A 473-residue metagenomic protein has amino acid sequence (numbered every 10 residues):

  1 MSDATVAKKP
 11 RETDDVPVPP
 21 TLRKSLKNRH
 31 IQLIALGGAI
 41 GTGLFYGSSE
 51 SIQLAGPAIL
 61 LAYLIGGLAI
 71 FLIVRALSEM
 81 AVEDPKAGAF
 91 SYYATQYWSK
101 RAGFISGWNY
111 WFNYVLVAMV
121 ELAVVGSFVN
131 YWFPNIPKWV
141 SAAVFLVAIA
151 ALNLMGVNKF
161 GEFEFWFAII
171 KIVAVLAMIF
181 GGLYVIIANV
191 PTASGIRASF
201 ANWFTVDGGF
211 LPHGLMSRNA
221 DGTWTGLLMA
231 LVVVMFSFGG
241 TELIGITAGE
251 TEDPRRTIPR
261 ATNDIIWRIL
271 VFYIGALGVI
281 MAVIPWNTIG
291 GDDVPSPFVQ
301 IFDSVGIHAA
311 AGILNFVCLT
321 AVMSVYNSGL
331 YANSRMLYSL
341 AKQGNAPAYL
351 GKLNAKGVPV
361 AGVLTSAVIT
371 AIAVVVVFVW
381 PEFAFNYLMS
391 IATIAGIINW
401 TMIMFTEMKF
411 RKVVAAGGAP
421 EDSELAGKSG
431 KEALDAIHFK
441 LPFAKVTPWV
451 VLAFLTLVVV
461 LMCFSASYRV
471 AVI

Functional and structural regions predicted by a protein language model:
M1-S48, Q53-A55, F71-R75, A87 (+2 more regions): Membrane-interface "cap" regions at the ends of multi-pass membrane proteins
A4, S91-Q96, R101, L122-A142 (+6 more regions): Helix-loop-helix connectors at the membrane interface of multi-pass transporters/channels
P17, T21-L22, I59, P137 (+1 more regions): Helix-loop-helix junctions that connect adjacent transmembrane segments in multi-pass membrane transporters
L22-R23, Y46-S141, F145, I265-R268 (+1 more regions): Extracellular loop-to-transmembrane helix junctions
K86, N109-V124, V233-T251, H308-A348 (+1 more regions): Membrane-helix boundary/coupling elements in multi-pass transport proteins
Y92-A94, S99, Y131, T205-G222 (+3 more regions): TM-loop-TM module centered on a large, flexible mid-protein loop between adjacent transmembrane helices in multi-pass
G126, V140-F204, F238-G239, T262-I266 (+3 more regions): Membrane-interface loop-to-helix entry segments
W166-F167, L350-V360, W400-V470: C-terminal membrane-solvent junction of multi-pass transporters and transport-like membrane proteins
